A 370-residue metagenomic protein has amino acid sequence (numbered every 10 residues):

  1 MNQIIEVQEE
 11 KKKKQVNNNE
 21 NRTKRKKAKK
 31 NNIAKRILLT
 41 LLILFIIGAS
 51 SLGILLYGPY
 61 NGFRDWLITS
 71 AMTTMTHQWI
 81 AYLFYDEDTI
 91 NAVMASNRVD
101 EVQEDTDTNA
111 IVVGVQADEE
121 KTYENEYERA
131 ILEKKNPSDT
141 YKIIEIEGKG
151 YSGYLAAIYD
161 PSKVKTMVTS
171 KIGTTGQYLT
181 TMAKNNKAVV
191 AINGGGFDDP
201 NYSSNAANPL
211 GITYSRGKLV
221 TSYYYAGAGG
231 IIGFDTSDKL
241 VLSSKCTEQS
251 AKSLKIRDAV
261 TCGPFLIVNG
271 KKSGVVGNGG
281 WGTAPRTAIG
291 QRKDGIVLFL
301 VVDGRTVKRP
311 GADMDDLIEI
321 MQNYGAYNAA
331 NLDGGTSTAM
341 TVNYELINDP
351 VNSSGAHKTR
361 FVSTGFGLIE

Functional and structural regions predicted by a protein language model:
N2-E370: Gly/Ser/Thr/Pro-rich low-complexity, intrinsically disordered segments
